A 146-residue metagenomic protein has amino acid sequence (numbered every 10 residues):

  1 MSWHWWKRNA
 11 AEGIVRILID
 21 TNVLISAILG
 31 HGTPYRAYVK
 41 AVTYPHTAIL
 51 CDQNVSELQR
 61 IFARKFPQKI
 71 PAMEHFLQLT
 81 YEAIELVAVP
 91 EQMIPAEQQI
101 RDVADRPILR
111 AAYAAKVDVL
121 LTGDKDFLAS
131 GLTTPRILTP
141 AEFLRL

Functional and structural regions predicted by a protein language model:
M1-G32: Metal-dependent nucleic-acid phosphoesterase active-site entry motif
M1-H4, A114-L121, K125-L146: Acidic, PIN/NYN-like endoribonuclease modules and their adjacent C-terminal/linker elements
I19, H31, Y35-K65: PIN/NYN-family metal-dependent endoribonuclease catalytic core
V23-L24, N54, D126-F127: Alpha-helix capping/helix-boundary segments
K40, A111, A129: Hydrophobic/aromatic ligand-binding patch that stacks against planar heteroaromatic rings of cofactors or nucleotides
S56-Q92: Domain-scale selection of a single, long terminal region that carries the protein's primary operational module
A83-L120, K125: Active-site neighborhoods of divalent-metal-dependent phosphate/nucleic-acid chemistry enzymes
